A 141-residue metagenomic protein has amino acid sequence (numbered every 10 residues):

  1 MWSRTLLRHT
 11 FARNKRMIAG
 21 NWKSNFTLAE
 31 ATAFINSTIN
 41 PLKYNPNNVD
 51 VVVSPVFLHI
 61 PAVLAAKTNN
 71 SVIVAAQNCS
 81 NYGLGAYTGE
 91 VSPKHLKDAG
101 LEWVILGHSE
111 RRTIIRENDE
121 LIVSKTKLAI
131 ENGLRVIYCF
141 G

Functional and structural regions predicted by a protein language model:
W2-G141: Active-site loop-to-helix "anion-binding N-cap" substructures in soluble metabolic enzymes
